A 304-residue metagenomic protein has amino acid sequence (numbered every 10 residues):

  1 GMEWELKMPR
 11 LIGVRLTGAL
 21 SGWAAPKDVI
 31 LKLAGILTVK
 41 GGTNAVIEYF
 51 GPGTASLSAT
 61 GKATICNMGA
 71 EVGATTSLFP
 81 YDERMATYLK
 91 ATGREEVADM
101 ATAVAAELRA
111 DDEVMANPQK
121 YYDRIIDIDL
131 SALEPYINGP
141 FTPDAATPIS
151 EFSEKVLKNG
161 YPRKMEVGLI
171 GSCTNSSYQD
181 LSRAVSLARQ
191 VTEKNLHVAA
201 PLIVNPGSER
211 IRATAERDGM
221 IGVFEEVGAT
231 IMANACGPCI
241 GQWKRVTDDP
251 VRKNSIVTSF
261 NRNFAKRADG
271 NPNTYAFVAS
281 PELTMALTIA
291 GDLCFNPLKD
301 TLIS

Functional and structural regions predicted by a protein language model:
G1-A98, Q242-S304: Mobile "lid/hinge" segments at catalytic clefts and subdomain interfaces of large enzymes
V72-A199, V204-V246, S255: Accessory "access/gating" subregions that flank catalytic or transport cores
